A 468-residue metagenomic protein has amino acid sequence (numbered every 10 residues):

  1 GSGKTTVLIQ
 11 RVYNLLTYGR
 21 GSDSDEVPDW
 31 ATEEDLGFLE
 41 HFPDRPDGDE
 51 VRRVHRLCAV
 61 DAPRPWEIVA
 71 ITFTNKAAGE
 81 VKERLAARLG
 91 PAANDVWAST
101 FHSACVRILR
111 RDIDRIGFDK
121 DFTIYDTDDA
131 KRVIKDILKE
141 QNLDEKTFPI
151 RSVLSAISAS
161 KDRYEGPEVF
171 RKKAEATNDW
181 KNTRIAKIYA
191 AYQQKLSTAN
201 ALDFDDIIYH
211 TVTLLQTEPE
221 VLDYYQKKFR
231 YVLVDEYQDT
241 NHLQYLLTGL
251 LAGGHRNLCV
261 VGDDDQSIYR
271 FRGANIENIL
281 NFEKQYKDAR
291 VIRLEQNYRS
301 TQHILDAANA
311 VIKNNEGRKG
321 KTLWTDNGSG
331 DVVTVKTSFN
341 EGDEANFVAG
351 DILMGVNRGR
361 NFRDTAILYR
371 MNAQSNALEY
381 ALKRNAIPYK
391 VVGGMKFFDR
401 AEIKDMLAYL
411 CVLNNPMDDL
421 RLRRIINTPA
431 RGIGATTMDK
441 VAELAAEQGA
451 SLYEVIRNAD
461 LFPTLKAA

Functional and structural regions predicted by a protein language model:
S2-K120, I124-Y125, A199, D223 (+2 more regions): P-loop NTPase Walker
T5-L8, G37, P43-V60, I113 (+3 more regions): Helicase P-loop NTPase motor core
L57-P65, L215-V232, L251-G254: Short basic/glycine-enriched coil/helix segment immediately N-terminal to the Walker B
P63-E67, A92-D95, V133, G254-N257 (+5 more regions): Short glycine-/polar-rich loops that comprise or flank the Walker A/P-loop and associated switch/sensor motifs
F73, A93-V96, I113-D206, F229 (+5 more regions): ATP-hydrolysis module of ASCE/P-loop NTPase motor domains, specifically the Walker B Asp-Glu catalytic pair
R110, D114, S197, V212-Q226 (+1 more regions): Conserved helix/coil segment N-terminal to the catalytic DExD/H
A174, N178, N361, S375-I387 (+2 more regions): Conserved helicase C-terminal RecA-like lobe
V234, Q238-G317, K321-D326, E443 (+1 more regions): Conserved helicase motor core of SF1/SF2 NTP-dependent helicases
